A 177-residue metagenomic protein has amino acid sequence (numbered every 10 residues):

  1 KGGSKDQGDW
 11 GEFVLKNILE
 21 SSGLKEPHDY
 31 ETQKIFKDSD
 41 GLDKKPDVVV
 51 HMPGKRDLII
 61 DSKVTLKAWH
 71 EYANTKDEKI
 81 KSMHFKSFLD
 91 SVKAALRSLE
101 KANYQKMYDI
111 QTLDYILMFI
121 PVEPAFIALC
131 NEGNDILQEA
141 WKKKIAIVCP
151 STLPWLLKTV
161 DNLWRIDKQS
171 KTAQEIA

Functional and structural regions predicted by a protein language model:
K1-A177: Amphipathic, heptad-repeat alpha-helical coiled-coil/stalk segments that mediate oligomerization, tethering
